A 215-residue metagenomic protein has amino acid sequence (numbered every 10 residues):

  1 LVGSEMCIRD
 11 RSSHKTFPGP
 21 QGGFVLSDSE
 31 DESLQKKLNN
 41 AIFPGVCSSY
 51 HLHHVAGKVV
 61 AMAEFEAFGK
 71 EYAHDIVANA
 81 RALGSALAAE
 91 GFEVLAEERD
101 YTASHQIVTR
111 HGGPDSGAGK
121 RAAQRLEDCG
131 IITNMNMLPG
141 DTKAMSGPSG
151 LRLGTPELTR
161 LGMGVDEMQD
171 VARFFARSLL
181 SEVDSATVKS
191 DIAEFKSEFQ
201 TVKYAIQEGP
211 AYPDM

Functional and structural regions predicted by a protein language model:
L1-I8: Short, small-residue-biased leader/transition segments that mark boundaries at the very start of proteins
R9, G23-F24, K58, I76 (+4 more regions): Buried hydrophobic positions in well-ordered alpha/beta secondary-structure cores of metabolic enzymes
R9-V25, A118, A122-N134: Phosphate/diphosphate-binding loops
D10-H14, P44-H51, G69-A73, V77 (+5 more regions): Hydrophobic alpha-helical scaffolding
F17, Q21-S49, A56-E66, K70-H74: Conserved core segment of the aminotransferase class I/II
S33, P114-A122, L161-D166: Short, conserved charged micro-motifs
M62, A73, V77-A123, T133-G147 (+2 more regions): Conserved small-domain helix->loop->beta segment predominantly found in fold-type I
M145-M215: PLP-dependent enzyme catalytic core of the Aspartate aminotransferase-like
